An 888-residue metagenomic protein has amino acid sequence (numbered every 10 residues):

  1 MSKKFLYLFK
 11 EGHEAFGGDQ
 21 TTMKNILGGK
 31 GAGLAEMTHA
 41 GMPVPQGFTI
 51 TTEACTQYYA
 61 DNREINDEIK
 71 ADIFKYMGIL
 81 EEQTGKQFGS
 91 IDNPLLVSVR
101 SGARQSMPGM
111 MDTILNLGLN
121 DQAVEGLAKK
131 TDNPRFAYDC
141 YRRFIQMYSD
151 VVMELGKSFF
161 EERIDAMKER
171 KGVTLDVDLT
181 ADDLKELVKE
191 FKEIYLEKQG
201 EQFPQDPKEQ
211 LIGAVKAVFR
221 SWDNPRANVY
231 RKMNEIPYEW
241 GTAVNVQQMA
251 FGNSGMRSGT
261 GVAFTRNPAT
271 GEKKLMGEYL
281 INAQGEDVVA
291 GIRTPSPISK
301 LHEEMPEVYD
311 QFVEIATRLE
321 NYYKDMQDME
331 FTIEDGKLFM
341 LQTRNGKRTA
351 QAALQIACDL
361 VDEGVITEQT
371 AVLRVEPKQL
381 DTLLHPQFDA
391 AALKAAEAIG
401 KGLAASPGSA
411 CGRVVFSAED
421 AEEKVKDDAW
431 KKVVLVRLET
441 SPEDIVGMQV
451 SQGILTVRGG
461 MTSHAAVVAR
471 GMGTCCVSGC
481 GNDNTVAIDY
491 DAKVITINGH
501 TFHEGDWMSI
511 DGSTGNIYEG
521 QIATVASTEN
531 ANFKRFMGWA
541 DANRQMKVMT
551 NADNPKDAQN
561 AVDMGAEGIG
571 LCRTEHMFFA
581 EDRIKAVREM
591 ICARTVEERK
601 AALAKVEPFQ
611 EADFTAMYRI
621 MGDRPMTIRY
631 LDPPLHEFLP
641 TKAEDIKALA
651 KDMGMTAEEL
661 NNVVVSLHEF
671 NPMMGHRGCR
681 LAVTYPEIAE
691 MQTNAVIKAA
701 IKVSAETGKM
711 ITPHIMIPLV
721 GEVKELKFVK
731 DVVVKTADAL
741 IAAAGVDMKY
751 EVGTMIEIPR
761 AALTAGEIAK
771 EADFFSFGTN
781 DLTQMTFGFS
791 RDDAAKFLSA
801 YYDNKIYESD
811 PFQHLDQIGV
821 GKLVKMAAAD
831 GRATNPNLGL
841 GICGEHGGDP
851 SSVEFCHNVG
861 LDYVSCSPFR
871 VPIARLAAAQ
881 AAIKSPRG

Functional and structural regions predicted by a protein language model:
M1-A396, W430-V434, S441-V446, Q452 (+9 more regions): Nucleotide/phosphate-binding sheet-loop regions of phosphoryl- and nucleotidyl-transfer enzymes
F48, V457-G459, S478-N482, C572 (+2 more regions): Short beta->alpha connector loops at strand-helix junctions that form conserved, small/polar/Pro-enriched
R100, R104, E529-N532, W539-G888: Conserved alpha/beta-domain cores
V365-V450, N516-I517, Q521-I522, F533 (+2 more regions): Protease-associated
T440-E443, G460-S463, N482-I495, D553-K556 (+4 more regions): Short acidic loop-to-helix transition motifs that present clustered carboxylates
Q452-R458, C476, G841: A short, small-residue-rich loop immediately preceding and capping a beta-strand
M472-T474, D491: Residues forming the flavin
